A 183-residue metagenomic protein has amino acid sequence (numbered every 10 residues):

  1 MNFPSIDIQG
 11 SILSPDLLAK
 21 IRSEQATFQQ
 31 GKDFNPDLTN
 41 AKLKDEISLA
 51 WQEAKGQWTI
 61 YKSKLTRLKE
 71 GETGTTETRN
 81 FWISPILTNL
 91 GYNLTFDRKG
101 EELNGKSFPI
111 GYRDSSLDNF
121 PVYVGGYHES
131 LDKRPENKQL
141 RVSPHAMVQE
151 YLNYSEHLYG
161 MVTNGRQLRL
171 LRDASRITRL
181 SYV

Functional and structural regions predicted by a protein language model:
M1-Y159, A174-I177: A short, conserved, highly charged catalytic patch centered on acidic carboxylates
L158-V183: Hydrophobic or amphipathic alpha-helical targeting/insertion segments
